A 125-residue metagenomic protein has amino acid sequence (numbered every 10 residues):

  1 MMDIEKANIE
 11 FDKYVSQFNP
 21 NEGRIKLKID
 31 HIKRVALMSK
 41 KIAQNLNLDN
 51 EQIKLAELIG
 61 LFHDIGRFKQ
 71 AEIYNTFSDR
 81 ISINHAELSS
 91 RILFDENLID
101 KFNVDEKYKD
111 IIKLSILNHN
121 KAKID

Functional and structural regions predicted by a protein language model:
M1, I29-I32, E106: Generic detection of long, well-ordered alpha-helical segments
M1, V15-S16, I111: Charged, low-complexity C-terminal accessory regions
M2-K6: Acidic, low-complexity proline/glycine-rich segments
N8-L37, G66-D79: Active-site flanking loop/helix segments enriched in acidic
A36-E51: N-terminal low-complexity, intrinsically disordered segments
L48, Q52-D125: Divalent metal-dependent catalytic cores for phosphoryl transfer on phosphate-bearing substrates
